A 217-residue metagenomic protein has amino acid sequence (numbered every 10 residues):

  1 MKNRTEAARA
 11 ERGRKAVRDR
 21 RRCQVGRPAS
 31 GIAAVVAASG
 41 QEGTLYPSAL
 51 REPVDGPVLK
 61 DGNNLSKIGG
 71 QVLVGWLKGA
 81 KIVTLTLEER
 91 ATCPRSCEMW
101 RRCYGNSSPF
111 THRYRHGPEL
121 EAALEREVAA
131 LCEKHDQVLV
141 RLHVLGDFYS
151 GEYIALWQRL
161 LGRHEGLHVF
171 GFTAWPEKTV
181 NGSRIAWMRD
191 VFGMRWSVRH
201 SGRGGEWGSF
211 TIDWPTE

Functional and structural regions predicted by a protein language model:
M1-E217: Class I S-adenosyl-L-methionine
